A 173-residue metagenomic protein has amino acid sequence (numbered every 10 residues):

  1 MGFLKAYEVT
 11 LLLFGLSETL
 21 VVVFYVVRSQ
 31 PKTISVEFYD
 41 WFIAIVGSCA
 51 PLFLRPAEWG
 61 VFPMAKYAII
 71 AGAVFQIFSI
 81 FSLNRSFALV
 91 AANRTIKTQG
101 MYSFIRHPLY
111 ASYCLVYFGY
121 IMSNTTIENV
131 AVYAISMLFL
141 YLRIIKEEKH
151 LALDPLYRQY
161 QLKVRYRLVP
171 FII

Functional and structural regions predicted by a protein language model:
M1-V90, G119-I173: Membrane-anchoring alpha-helices and their flanking helix-loop junctions
R94-S112: Solvent-exposed interhelical
